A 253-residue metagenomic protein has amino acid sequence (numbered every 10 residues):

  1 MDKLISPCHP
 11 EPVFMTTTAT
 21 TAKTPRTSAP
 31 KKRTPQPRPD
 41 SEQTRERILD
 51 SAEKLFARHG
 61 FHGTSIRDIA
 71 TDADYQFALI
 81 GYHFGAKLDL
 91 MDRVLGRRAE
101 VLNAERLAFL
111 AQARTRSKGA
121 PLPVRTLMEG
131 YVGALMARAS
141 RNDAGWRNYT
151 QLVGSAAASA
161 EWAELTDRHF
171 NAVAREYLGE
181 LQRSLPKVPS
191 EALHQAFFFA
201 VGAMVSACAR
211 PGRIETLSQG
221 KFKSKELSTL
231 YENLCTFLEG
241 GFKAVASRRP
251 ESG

Functional and structural regions predicted by a protein language model:
D2-K32, A137, R141, N171-G253: C-terminal peripheral helix-coil segments that are non-catalytic and often amphipathic
S41, R45-L49, E53: Short, leucine-enriched amphipathic alpha-helices that occur as contiguous helical runs
R47, L55-R97: Helix-turn-helix
V94, P123, L127, Y131 (+6 more regions): Residue-level detector of well-ordered alpha-helical segments, enriched for hydrophobic/aromatic packing positions
L107-R147: Hydrophobic alpha-helical connector segments
F109-L110, A139, A144-L165, K243 (+1 more regions): N-terminal/domain-start segments enriched in small and hydrophobic, helix-friendly residues, covering either
T126-E129, A144-Q151, E161-L185: Amphipathic alpha-helical packing segments from all-alpha helical-bundle domains
Y131, L135, T150-A157, A200 (+2 more regions): Short alpha-helical scaffolding segments that buttress acidic/His motifs in well-ordered protein cores
